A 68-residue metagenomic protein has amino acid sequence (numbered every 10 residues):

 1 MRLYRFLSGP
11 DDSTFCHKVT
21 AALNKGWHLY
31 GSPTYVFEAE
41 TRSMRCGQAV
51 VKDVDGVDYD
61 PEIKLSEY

Functional and structural regions predicted by a protein language model:
M1-Y68: Terminus-proximal functional modules
